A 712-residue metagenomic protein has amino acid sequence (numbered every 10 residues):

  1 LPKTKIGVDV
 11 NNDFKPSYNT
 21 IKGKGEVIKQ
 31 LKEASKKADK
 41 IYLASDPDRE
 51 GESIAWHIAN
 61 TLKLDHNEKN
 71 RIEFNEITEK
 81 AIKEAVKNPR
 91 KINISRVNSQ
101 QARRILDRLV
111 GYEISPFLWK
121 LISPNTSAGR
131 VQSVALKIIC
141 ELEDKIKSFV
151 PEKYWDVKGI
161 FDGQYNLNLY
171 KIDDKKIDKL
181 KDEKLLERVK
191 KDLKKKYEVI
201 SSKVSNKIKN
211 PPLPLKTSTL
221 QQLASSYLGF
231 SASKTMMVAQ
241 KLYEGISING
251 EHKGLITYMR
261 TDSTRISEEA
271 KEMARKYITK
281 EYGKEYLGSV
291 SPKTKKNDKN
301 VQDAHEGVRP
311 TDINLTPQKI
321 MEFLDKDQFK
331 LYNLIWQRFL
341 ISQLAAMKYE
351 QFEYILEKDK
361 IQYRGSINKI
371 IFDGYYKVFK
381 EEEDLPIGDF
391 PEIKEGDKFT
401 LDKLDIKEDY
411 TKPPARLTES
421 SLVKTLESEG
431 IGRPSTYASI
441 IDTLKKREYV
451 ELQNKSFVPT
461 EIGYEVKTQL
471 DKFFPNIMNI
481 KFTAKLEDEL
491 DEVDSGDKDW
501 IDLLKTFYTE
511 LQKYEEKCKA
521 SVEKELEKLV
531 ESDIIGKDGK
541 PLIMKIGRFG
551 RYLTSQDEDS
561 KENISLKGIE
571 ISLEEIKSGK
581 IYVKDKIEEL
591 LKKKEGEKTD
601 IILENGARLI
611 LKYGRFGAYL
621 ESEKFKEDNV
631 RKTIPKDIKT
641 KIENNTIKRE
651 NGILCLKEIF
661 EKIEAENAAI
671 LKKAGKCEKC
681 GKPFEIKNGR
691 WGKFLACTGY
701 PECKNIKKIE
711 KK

Functional and structural regions predicted by a protein language model:
L1-R104, E113, L180-K184: Intrinsically disordered, low-complexity regulatory segments
Q30, A34, S53-T61, A81-A85 (+9 more regions): Alpha-helical scaffold elements adjacent to nucleotide-binding pockets in ATP/GTP-utilizing enzyme cores
D46-D48, S123-S127, V204-L213, L223-S231 (+1 more regions): Conserved short loop/turn motifs at secondary-structure junctions
T61, S115, L186, D262-K712: Basic, low-complexity terminal or inter-domain segments flanking catalytic cores
K80-G159, S205: C-terminal or mid-to-C-terminal helical accessory/interaction module adjacent to the motor/catalytic core
K176-L213, K394-D397: Metal- or metallocofactor-binding catalytic centers and their adjacent structured scaffolds across diverse enzyme
P211-A224, G250-Y258, P413-T425: Short acidic, hydrophobic short linear motifs in intrinsically disordered regions
Y243-T257, R447-K455: A short, conserved structural fragment
